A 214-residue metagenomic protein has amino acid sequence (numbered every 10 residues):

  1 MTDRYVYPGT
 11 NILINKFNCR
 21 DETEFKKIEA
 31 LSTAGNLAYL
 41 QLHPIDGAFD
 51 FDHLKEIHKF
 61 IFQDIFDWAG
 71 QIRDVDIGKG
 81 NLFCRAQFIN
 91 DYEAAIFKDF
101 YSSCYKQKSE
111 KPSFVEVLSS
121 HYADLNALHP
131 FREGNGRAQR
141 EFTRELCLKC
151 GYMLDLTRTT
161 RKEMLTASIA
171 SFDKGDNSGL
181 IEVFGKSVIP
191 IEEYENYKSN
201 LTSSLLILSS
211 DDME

Functional and structural regions predicted by a protein language model:
M1-E214: FIC/Doc superfamily catalytic core
